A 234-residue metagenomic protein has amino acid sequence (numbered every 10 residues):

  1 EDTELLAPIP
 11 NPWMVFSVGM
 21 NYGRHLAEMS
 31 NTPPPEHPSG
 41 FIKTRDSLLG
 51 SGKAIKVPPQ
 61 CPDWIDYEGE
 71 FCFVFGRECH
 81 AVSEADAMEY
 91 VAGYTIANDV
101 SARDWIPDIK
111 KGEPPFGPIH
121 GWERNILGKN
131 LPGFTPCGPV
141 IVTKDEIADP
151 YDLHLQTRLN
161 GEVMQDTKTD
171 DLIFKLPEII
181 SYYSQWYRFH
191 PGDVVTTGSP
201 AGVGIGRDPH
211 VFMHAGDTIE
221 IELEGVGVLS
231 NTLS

Functional and structural regions predicted by a protein language model:
E1-S39, Q156, T218-E222: N-terminal non-catalytic cap/leader segment that marks the start of a structured domain
L5-A7, E28-N31, K56-I65, E78-D86 (+2 more regions): A generic local secondary-structure boundary/capping motif
W13-F16, P38-G40, D46-S47, A54 (+7 more regions): Structural motif
G19, F41, F73, D99 (+2 more regions): A residue-level signal for conserved active-site and pocket-lining positions in enzyme catalytic cores
H25, K56, R103-S234: Catalytic-pocket segment enriched in acidic/His residues
T32-S51, I65-Y67, H214-E224: Structural signature of FAD isoalloxazine-binding scaffolds in flavoprotein oxidoreductases
D46, S51-R103: Non-heme Fe(II) oxygenase catalytic core, chiefly the N-lobe of the double-stranded beta-helix
